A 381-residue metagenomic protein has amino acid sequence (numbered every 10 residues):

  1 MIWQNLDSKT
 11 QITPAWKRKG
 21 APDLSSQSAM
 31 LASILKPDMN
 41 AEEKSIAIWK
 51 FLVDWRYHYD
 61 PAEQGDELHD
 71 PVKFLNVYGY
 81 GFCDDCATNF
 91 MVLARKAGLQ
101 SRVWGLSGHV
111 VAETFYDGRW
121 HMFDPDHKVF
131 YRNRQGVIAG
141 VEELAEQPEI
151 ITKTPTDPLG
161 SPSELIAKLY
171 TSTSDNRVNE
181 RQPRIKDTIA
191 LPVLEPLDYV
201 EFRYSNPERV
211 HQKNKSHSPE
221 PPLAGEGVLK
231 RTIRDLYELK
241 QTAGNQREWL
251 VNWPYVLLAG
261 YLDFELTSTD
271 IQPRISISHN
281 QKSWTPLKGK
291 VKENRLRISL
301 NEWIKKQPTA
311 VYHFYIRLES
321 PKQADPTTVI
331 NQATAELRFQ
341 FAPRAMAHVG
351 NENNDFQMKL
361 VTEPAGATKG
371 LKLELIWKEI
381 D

Functional and structural regions predicted by a protein language model:
I2-Y78: Secondary-structure boundary elements
T88-T156: Hydrophobic/aromatic-rich core segments of domains that either
W120, N133-T232: Alpha-helical and coiled-coil interaction segments, frequently adjacent to or embedded within charge-biased
L229-L258, L371-W377: Short beta-strands within extracellular/lumenal beta-sheet-rich domains
Y255-T269: A short beta-strand element within beta-rich, extracytoplasmic domains of secreted/secretory-pathway proteins
G260, V311-H313, S320-D381: Exposed low-complexity, polar/acidic, P/S/T/G-rich flexible segments that act as propeptides, protease-susceptible
S276-Q281: Conserved Ser/Thr-centered positions that define the repeating blades of beta-propeller domains
T285-Q307: Extracellular carbohydrate recognition and processing domains and analogous Trp-centered ligand-binding platforms
